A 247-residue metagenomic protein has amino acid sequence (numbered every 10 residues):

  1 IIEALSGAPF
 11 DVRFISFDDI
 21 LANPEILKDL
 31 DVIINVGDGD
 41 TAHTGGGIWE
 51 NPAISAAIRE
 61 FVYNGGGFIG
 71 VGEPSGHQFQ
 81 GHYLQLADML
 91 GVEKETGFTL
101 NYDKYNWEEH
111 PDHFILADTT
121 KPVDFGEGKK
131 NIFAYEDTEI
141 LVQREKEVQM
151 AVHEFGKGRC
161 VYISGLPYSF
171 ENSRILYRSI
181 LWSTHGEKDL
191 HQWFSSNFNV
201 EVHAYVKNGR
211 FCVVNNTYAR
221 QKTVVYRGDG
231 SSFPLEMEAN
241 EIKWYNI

Functional and structural regions predicted by a protein language model:
A4-A8, R13-F14, E25-I26, G37 (+5 more regions): Extracellular ligand-binding/catalytic regions of CAZymes and related secreted enzymes and adhesion modules
R13-D18, G70-P74: Aromatic-lined carbohydrate-recognition surfaces of secreted/lumenal glycan-active proteins
L21-D29, E50: Short amphipathic alpha-helix with an adjacent loop that forms part of the alpha/beta core around
A22, A42-H43, G76-G81, Q149 (+1 more regions): Short catalytic/ligand-binding loop motif for oxyanion handling, primarily in non-cytosolic enzymes, centered on
L30, V36-D40: Donor nucleotide-activated moiety binding/catalytic core segment of transferases that use nucleotide-activated donors
I34-N35, G70: Redox-cofactor binding/interface segments in oxidoreductases and associated redox assembly factors
D40, G45-K121: A glycine-rich, often tryptophan-bearing local segment used as a flexible ligand/cofactor-contacting loop or short
V123-D137: Active-site Gly/Thr loop motif
